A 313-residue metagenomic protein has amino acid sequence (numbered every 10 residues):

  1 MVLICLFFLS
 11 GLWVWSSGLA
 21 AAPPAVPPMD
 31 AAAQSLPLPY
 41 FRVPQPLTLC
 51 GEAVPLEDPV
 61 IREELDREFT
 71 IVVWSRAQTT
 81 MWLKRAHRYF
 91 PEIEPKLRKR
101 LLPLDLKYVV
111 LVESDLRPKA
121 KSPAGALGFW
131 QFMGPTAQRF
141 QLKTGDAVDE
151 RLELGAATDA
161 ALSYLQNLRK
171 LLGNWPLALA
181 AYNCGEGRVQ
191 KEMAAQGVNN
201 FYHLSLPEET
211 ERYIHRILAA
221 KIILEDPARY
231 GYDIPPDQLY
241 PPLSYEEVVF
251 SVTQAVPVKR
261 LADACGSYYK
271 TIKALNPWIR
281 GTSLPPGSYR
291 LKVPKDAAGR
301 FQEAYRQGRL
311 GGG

Functional and structural regions predicted by a protein language model:
L3-F7, G11-L101, L106: An acidic, Gly/Ser/Thr/Pro-rich helix-cap/linker signature
S75, T79-F90, K99-L102, S122-W130 (+5 more regions): Solvent-exposed, acidic/flexible segments
L102-K119, A178-G185, K221, I272-L275: Short, functionally critical alpha-helical segments immediately adjacent to catalytic or ligand/cofactor-binding
A124-D146, T158-L165, V189-E192: Substrate-binding/active-site groove segments that recognize and process beta-1,4-linked N-acetyl-hexosamine
L165-E192: Catalytic and binding regions of secreted/periplasmic enzymes and modules that target cell-wall glycans
D237-G266: Primarily a LysM-type cell-wall glycan-binding module
P257-S283: LysM (lysin motif) carbohydrate-binding repeats in extracellular/periplasmic proteins that recognize
A274-G312: Extracellular LysM carbohydrate-binding repeats and other cell-envelope/extracellular binding modules
